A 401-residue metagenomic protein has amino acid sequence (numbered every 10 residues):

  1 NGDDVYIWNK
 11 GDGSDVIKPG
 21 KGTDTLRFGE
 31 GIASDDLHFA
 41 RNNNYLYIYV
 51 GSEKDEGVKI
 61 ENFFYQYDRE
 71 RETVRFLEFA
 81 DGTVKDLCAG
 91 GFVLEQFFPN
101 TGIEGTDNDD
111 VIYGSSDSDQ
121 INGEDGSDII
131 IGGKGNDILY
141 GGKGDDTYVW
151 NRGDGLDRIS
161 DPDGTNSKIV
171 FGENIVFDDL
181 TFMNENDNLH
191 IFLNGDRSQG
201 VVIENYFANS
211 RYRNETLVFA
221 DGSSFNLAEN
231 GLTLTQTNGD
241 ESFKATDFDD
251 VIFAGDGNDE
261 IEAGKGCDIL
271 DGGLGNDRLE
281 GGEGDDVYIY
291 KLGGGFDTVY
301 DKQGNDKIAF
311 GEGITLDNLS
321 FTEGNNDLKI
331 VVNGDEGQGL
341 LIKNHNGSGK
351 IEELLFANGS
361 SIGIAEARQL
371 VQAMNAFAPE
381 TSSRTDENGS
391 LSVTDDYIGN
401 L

Functional and structural regions predicted by a protein language model:
N1-Y45, Y49, E53-T73, D109-N188 (+6 more regions): Acidic, glycine-rich calcium-binding repeat modules characteristic of RTX/beta-roll and related beta-solenoid repeat
Y49-T101, F192-L234, V331-L401: Low-complexity acidic/polar repeat-biased segments
I103-N108: Leucine-rich, hydrophobic repeat-scaffold detector
T237: Extended carbohydrate-recognition surfaces in non-catalytic/accessory domains of CAZymes and lectin-like proteins
